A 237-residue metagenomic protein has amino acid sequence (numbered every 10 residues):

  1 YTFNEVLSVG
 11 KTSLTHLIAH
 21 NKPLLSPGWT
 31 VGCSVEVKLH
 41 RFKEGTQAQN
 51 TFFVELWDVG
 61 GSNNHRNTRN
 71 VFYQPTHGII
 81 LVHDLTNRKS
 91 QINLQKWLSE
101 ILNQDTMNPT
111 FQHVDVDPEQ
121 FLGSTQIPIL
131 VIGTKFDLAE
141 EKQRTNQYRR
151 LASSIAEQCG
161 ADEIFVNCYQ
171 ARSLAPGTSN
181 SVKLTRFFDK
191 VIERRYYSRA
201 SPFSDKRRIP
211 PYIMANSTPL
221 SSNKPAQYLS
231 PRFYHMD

Functional and structural regions predicted by a protein language model:
Y1-R199, H235-D237: TRAFAC-class small GTPase G-domain
L174, K190-D237: C-terminal-of-GTPase-core extension/linker across diverse P-loop GTPases
